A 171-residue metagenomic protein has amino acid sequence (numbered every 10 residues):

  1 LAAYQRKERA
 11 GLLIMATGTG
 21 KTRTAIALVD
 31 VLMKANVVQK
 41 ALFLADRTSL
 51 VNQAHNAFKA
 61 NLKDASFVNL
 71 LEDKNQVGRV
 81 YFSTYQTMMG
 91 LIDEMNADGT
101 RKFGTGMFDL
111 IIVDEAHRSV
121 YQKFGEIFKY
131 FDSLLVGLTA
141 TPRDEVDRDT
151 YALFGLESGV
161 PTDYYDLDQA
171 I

Functional and structural regions predicted by a protein language model:
L1-I171: RecA-like P-loop NTPase motor core of helicase/translocase proteins
